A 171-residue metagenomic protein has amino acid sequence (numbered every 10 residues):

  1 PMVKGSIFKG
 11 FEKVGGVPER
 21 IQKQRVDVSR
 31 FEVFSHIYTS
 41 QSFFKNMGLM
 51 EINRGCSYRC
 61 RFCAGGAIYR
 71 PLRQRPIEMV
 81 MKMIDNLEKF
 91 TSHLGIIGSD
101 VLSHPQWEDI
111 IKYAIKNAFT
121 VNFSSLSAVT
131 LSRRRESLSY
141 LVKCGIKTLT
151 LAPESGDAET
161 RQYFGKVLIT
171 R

Functional and structural regions predicted by a protein language model:
P1-E78: Acidic, low-complexity intrinsically disordered segments
M81-R171: Conserved SAM/AdoMet-binding glycine-rich loop
